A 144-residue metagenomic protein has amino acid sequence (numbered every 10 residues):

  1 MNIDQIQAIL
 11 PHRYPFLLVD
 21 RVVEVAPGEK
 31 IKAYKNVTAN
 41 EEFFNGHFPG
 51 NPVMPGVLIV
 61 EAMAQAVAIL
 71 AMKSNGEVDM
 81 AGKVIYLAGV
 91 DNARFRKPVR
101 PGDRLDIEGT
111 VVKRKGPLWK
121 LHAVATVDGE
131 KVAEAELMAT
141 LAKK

Functional and structural regions predicted by a protein language model:
M1-R13, M80-A81: Short aromatic-glycine motifs in intrinsically disordered, low-complexity regions
Q7, G50, F95-K97: Beta-strand-rich interaction surfaces with strong enrichment in secreted/lumenal proteins
P11, P27, M72, V99-D103 (+1 more regions): HotDog/MaoC-like acyl-thioester-processing domains
Y14-M54, I59: Catalytic strand-loop segment that frames the active site of acyl-thioester-processing enzymes
L18-R21, G89, R94, D106-T110 (+2 more regions): Residues located in well-ordered beta-strands
V22, M63, G109, G129: A residue-level signal for conserved active-site and pocket-lining positions in enzyme catalytic cores
H47, N51-D79: Helix-adjacent hinge/juxtasegments
V67-D106, V132, T140: Hydrophobic beta-strand-centered segment that forms part of the acyl-chain substrate-binding groove
